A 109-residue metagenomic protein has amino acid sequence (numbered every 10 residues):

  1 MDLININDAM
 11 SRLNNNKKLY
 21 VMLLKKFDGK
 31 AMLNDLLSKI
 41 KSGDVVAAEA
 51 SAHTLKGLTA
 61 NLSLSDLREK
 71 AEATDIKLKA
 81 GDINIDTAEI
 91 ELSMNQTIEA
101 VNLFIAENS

Functional and structural regions predicted by a protein language model:
M1-N7, K17-M32, L58-A73, A80-S109: Amphipathic, coiled-coil-like alpha-helical segments
L33-L37: Amphipathic alpha-helical scaffolding segments comprising HEAT/armadillo-like alpha-solenoid repeats
E49: Conserved catalytic core of two-component sensor histidine kinases
L55: An anion-binding catalytic pocket shared by soluble metabolic enzymes
